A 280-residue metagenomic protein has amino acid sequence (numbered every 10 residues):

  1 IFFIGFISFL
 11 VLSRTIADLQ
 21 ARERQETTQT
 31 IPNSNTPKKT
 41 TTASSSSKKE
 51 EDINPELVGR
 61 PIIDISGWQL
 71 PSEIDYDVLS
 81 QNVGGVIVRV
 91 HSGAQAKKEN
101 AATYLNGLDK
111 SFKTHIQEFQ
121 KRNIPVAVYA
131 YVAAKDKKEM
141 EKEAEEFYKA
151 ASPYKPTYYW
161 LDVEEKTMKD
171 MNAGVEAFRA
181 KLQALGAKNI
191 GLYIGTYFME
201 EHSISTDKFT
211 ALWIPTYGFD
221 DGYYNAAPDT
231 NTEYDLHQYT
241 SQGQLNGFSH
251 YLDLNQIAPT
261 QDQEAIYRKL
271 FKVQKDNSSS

Functional and structural regions predicted by a protein language model:
I1-R14: Hydrophobic membrane-insertion alpha-helices, especially the h-region of bacterial N-terminal signal peptides
L12, I16-L19, Y267-F271: Extended hydrophobic/Leu-rich segments
I16-G59: N-terminal, intrinsically disordered, polar/charged segments of Gram-positive cell-envelope systems that serve as
A43, S47-Y76, T210-S280: Functionally critical loop-and-helix segments that line ligand-binding/catalytic clefts of soluble enzyme domains
D52-R179, Q183-L185: Substrate-binding cleft of extracellular glycoside hydrolase catalytic domains
G93, A134, Y197-F198, Q244: Positions that flank functional sites
Y131, Y193-G195, Y239: Conserved beta-strand termini and adjacent loop/short-helix elements that scaffold enzyme active sites in alpha/beta
Y158-A227: Catalytic domains of cell-wall/extracellular-matrix polysaccharide-remodeling enzymes, centered on de-N-acetylation
